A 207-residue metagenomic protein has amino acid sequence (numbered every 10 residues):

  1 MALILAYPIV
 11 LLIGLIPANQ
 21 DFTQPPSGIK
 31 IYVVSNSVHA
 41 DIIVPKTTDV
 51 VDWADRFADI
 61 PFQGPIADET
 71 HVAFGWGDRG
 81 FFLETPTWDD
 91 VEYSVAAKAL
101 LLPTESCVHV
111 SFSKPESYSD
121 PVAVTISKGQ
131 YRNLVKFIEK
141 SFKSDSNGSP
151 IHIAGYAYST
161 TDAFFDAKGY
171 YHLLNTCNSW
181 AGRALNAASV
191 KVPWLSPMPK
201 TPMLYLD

Functional and structural regions predicted by a protein language model:
M1-K30: N-terminal membrane-anchoring alpha-helices
A2-I13, K140-D207: Activation targets extended, charge/polar-rich intrinsically disordered C-terminal tails
F22, W88, K114, Y118 (+1 more regions): General secondary-structure edge motif
V33-T125: Glycine-rich catalytic cores of cysteine/serine-nucleophile enzymes that process amide/ester linkages in cell-envelope
W88-V95, R132-F142, Y158-D162: Short, mixed-charge, low-aromatic patches
S117-S127, A163-H172: Second-shell loop/turn segments in exported
P121-S141, S146-N147: Internal catalytic-core helix/loop-beta-alpha segment that presents or stabilizes conserved functional determinants
